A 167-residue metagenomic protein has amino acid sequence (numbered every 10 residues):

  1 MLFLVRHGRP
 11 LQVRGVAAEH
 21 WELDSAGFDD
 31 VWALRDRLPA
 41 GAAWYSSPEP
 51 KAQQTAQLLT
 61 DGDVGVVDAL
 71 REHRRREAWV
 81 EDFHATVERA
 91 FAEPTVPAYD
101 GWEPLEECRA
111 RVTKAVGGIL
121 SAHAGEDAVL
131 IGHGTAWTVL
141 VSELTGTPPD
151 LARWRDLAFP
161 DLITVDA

Functional and structural regions predicted by a protein language model:
M1-G65: Active-site-proximal alpha-helix that buttresses catalytic centers in soluble enzyme cores
L2, A42, E126-G134: Generic beta-sheet signal
R9-L11, P50-K51, R71-E72, G134-W137: Short, solvent-exposed loop/turn segments at secondary-structure junctions
A17, E22, L59-K114: Phosphate-handling substructures
L38-A40, I119-E126: Glycine-rich phosphate-binding loop signature in dinucleotide/nucleotide-binding domains
S46-S47, A110, I131-G132: Short beta-strand scaffold positions
L58, V139, E143: Active-site signature of alpha/beta-hydrolase-fold catalytic machinery across serine- and Asp/Cys-nucleophile hydrolases
T145-A167: Domain-level recognition of soluble alpha/beta enzyme cores, biased toward histidine phosphatases/phosphomutases
